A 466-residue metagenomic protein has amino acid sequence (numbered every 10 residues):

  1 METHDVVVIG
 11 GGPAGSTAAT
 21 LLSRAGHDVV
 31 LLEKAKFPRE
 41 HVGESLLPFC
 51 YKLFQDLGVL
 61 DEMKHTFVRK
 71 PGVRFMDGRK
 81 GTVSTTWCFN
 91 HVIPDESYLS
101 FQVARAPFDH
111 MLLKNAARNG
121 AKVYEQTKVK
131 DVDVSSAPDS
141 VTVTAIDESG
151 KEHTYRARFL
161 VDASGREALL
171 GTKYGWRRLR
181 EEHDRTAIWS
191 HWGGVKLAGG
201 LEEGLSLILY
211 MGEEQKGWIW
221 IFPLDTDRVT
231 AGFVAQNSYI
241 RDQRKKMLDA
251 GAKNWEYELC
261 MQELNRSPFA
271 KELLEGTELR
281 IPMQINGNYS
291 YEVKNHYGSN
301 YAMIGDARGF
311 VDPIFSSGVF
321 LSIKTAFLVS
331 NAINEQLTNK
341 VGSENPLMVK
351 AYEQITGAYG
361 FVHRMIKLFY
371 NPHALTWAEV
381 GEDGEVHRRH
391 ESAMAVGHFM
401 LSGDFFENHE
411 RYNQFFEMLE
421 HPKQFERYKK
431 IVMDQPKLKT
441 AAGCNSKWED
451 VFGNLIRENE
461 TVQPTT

Functional and structural regions predicted by a protein language model:
M1-G12: Beta1/beta-strand and adjacent pyrophosphate-binding region of the FAD-binding site in flavoprotein oxidoreductases
G15-S16: N-terminal Rossmann-fold NAD(P) dinucleotide-binding loop
S23-V42: Glycine-rich FAD pyrophosphate-binding loop
E40-K80: N-terminal FAD cofactor-binding segment of flavoenzymes
T66, N237-R241, K245-A332, Q336-V349 (+1 more regions): FAD/FMN-dependent oxidoreductases across multiple families
I93-K114: Short beta-strand to alpha-helix junction loop
N115-F269: Predominantly flavin-linked oxidoreductase catalytic cores and closely associated redox partners
N334-T466: C-terminal helical "tail/cap" subdomain of flavin- and related membrane-associated enzymes
